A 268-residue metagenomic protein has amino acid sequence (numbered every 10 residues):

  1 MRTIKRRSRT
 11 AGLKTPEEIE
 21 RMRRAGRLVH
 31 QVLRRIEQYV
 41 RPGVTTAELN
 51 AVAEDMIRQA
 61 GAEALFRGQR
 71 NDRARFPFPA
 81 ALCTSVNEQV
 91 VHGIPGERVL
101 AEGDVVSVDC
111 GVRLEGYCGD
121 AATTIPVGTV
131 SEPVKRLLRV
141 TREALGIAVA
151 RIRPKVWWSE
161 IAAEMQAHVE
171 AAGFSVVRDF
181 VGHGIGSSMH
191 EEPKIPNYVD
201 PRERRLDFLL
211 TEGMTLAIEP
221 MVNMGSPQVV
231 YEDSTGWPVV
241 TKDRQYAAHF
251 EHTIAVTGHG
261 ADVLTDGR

Functional and structural regions predicted by a protein language model:
M1-R268: Active-site neighborhoods and metal-handling regions in enzymes and metal-associated proteins
